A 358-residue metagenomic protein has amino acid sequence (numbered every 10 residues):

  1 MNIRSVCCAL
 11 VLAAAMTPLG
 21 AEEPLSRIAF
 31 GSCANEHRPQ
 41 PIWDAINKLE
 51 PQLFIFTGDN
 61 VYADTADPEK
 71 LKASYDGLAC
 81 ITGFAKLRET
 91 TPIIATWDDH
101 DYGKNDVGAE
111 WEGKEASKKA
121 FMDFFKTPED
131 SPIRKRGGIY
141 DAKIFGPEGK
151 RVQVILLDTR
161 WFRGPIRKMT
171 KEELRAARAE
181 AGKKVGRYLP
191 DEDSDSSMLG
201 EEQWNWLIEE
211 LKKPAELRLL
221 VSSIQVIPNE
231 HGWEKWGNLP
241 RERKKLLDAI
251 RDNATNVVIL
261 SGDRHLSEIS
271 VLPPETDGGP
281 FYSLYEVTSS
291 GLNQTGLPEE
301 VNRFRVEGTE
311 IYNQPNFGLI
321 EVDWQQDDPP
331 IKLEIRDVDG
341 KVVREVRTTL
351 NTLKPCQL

Functional and structural regions predicted by a protein language model:
M1-S5: Positively charged n-region of N-terminal signal peptides that target proteins for export
C7-T17: Bacterial N-terminal signal peptides
G20-L358: Metal-dependent phosphoester/phosphodiester hydrolase catalytic core
